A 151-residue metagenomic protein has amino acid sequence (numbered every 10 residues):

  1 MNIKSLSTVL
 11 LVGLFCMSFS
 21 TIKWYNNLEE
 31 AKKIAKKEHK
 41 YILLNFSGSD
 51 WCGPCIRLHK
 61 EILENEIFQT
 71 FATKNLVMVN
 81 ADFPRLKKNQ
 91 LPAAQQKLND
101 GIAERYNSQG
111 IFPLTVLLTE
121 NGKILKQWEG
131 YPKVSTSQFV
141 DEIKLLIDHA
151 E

Functional and structural regions predicted by a protein language model:
M1-K23: Bacterial Sec-dependent N-terminal signal peptides
I22-Y25, F68-K97: Thiol-based oxidoreductase modules, predominantly thioredoxin-like and allied folds used for disulfide exchange
N26-I42, A72: A short beta-strand-turn-helix
E38-C52: Short active-site neighborhood of thiol/selenol oxidoreductases, capturing the structured segment around
E38-I42, K74-V79, I111-P113, E120-K123: Loop/turn elements at helix/coil->beta-strand transitions in domains of secreted/extracellular proteins
C52-C55, T115: The canonical Cys-X-X-Cys-His
C55-F71: Typically the conserved alpha-helix immediately C-terminal to a functionally engaged Cys/Sec in thioredoxin-like
E104-R105, Q109-A150: Non-catalytic, surface beta->alpha helical segment in thiol-disulfide oxidoreductase systems
